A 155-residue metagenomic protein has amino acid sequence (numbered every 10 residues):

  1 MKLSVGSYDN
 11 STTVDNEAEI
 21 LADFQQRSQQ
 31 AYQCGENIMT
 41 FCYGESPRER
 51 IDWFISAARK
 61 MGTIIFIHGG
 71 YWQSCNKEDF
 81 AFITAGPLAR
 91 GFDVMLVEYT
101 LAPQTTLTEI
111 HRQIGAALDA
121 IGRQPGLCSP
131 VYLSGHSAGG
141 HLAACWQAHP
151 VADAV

Functional and structural regions predicted by a protein language model:
K2-G6: Short, contiguous pre-domain boundary segments
S7, S11-A58: N-terminal cap/lid segment of alpha/beta-hydrolase-fold proteins
A57-P87: Short, surface-exposed "cap/lid" segments of acyl-processing enzymes
I67-H68, V97-T100, H136: Active-site-proximal beta-strand/loop segments in catalytic clefts of secreted hydrolases
C75-T84, M95-P130: Catalytic nucleophile-loop/oxyanion-hole region of alpha/beta-hydrolase and closely related hydrolase-like folds
D119-V155: Primarily recognizes the serine-hydrolase "nucleophile elbow" in alpha/beta-hydrolase and SGNH/GDSL folds
